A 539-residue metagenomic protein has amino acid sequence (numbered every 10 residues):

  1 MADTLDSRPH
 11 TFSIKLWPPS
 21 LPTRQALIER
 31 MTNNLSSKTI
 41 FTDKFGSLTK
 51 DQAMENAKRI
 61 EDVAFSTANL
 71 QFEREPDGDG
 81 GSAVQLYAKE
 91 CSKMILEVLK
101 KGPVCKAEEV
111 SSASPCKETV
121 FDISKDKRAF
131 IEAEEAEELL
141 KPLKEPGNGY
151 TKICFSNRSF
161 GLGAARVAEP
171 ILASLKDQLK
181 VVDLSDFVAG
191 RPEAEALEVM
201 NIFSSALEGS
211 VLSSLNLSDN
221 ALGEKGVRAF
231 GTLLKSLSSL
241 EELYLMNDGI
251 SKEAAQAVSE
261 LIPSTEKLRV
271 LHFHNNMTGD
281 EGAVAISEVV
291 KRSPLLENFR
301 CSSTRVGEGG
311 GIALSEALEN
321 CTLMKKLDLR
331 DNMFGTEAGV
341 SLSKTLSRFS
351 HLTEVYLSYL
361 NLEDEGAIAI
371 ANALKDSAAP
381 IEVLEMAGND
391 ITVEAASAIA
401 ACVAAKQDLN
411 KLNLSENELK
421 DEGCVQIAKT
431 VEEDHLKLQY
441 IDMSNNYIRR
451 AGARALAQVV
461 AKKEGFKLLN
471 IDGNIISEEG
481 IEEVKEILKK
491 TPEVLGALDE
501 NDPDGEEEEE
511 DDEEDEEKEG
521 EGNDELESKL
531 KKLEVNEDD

Functional and structural regions predicted by a protein language model:
A2-D51, E55-D539: Leucine-rich tandem repeat or coiled-coil scaffolds
